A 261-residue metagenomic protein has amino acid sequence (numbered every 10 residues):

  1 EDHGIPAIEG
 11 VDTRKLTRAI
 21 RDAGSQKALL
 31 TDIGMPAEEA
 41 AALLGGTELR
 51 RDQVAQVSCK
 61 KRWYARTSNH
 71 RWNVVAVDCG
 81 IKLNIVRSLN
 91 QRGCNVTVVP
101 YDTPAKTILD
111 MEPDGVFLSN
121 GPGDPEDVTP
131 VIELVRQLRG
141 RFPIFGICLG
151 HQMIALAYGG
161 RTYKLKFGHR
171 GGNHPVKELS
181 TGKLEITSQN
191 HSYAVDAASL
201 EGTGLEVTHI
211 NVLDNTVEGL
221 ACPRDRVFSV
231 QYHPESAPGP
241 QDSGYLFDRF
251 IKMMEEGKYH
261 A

Functional and structural regions predicted by a protein language model:
E1-K106, D110-E112, P125-D127, A237-G239 (+1 more regions): RNA-binding accessory domains that recognize and position tRNA/RNA substrates
P6, N73, P143-F145, R161 (+1 more regions): Proline-centered loop/turn at the N-terminus of a beta-strand
R71-V75, N95, P143, I186 (+1 more regions): Residues that mark the start of a beta-strand
N73-D78, T187-S188, F228-Y232: Active-site-proximal beta-strand elements of phosphoester/diester hydrolases
D110, G115, N120-A197, G239-G257: Cysteine-nucleophile active-site neighborhood
G121, D225, E235: Flexible loop residues that form catalytic and substrate-binding hotspots at small-molecule/glycan-binding clefts
G182-D225, A261: Catalytic beta-strand/loop cores that center a nucleophilic Ser/Cys/Thr and support acyl-enzyme chemistry
